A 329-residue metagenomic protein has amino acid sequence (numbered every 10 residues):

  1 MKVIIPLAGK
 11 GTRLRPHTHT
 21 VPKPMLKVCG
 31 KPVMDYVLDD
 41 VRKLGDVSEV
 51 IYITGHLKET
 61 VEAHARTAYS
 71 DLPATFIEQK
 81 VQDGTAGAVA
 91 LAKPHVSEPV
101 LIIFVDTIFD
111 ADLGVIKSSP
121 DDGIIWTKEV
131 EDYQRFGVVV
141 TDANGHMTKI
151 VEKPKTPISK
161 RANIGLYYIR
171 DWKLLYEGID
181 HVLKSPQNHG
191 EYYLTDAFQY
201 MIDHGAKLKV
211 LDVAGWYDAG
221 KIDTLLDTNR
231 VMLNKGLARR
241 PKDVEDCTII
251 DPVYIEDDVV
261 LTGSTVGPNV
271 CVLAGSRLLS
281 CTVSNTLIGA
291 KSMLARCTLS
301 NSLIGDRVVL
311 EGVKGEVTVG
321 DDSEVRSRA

Functional and structural regions predicted by a protein language model:
K2-I5, R13, L26-K27, K31-F104 (+4 more regions): Conserved N-terminal catalytic core of the sugar/cofactor nucleotidyltransferase
K10, D106-T107: Active-site metal-binding loops of divalent metal-dependent hydrolases
P24, P73-T75, H146, K207-K209: Conserved beta-strand segments of alpha/beta enzyme cores
M25, V139-T141, V210: A structural signal for short hydrophobic beta-strand segments in well-ordered beta-sheet cores
E49-G55, T127, L287, L303: Short internal beta-strands
I108-K184: Conserved core of the sugar-phosphate nucleotidyltransferase
H181-A329: Left-handed beta-helix
